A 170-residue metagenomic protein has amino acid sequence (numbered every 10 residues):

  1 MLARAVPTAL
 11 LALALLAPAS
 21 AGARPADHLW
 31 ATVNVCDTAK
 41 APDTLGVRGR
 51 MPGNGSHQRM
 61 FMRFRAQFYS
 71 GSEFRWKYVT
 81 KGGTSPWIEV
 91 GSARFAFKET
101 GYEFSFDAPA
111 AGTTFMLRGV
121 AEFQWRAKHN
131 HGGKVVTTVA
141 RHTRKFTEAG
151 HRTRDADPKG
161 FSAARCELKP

Functional and structural regions predicted by a protein language model:
M1-A5: Positively charged n-region of N-terminal signal peptides that target proteins for export
P7-P18: Bacterial N-terminal signal peptides
G22-H28: Proline/serine/threonine-rich low-complexity linkers at boundaries of modular beta-sandwich domains
D37-M51, R59: Contiguous beta-strand segments within globular domains
M60-K81, M116-R126: Short beta-strand segments and strand-loop junctions that repeat across beta-rich extracellular domains
W76-F97: Solvent-exposed serine/threonine-rich low-complexity stretches and specific carbohydrate-binding patches
R94-T113, Q124-G133: Signal that preferentially marks extracellular ectodomain short beta-strand elements of beta-sandwich modules
A127-P170: Short beta-strand elements
